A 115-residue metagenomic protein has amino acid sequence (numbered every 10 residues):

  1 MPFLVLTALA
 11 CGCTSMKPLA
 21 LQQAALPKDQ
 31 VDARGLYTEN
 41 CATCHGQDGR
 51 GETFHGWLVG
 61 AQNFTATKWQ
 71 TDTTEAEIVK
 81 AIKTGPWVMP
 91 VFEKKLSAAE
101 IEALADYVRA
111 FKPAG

Functional and structural regions predicted by a protein language model:
M1-C13: Sec-dependent bacterial lipoprotein signal peptides
C13-L36, G115: Electrostatic cytochrome c docking/interface patches
T14, C44-R50, K83, R109: Detector for the c-type heme attachment site
V31-E39, T73, P86, K95: Sequence context surrounding c-type heme c attachment/ligation sites in exported
A33, Y37-Q47, L104, V108: The canonical Cys-X-X-Cys-His
R34, G46-I78: Gly/Gly-Pro-rich "capping" loops immediately C-terminal to redox-active cysteine motifs in periplasmic/lumenal
I82, E93-G115: C-terminal capping alpha-helices of c-type cytochrome domains
